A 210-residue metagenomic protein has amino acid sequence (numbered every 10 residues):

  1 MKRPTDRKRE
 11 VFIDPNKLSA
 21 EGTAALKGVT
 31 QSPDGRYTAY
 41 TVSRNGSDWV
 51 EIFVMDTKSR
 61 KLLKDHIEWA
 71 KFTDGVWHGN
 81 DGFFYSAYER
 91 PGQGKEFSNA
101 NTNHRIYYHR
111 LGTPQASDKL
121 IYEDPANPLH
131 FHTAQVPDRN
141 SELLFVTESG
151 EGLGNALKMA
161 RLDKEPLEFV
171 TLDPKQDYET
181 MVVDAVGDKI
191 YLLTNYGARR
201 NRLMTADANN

Functional and structural regions predicted by a protein language model:
M1-R3, Q31, Y37-G46, F84-P91 (+7 more regions): Beta-strand C-termini and the immediately following turn/loop, strongest in propeller blades
P4-A25, M55-F72, F97-N101, Y107-F131 (+2 more regions): Multi-bladed beta-propeller domains
I13, A39-R44, V50, V54-D56 (+3 more regions): Glycine-rich, histidine-containing beta strand-loop boundary motifs that form or position
A20-T41, E68-S86, A126-V146, P174-L193: Conserved beta-propeller blade repeats
T30, V54-M55, V76, M159: Hydrophobic beta-strand positions
W49-E51, N103, G154-A156, R200: A detector of repeated loop/turn-to-beta-strand junctions in beta-rich toroidal repeat architectures
N80-N155: Solenoidal tandem-repeat scaffolds enriched in leucines and small polar residues
N155-A156, E168-V170, M181-V182, L192-T194 (+1 more regions): Extended hydrophobic-aromatic, low-complexity segments
